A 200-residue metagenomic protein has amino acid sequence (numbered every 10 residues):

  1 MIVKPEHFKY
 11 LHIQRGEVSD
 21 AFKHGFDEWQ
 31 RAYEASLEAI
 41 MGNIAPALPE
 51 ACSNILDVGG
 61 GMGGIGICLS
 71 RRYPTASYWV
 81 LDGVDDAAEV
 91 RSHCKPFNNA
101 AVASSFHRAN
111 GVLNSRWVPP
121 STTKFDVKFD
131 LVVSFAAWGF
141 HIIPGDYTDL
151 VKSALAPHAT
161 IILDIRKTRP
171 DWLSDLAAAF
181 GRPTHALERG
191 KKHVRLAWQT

Functional and structural regions predicted by a protein language model:
P5-L48: Class I SAM-dependent methyltransferase Rossmann-like catalytic core, especially the SAM/SAH-binding loop
C52-G61: Conserved class I S-adenosyl-L-methionine
M62-P74: Conserved SAM-binding loop of SAM-dependent methyltransferases across substrates and taxa, primarily the Class I
H93-T123: S-adenosyl-L-methionine
P120-V132: A short acidic, Gly/Pro-enriched loop at the edge of an enzyme's catalytic core that lines a small-molecule cofactor
L131-I143: A short SAM/SAH-binding and catalytic strip from SAM-dependent methyltransferases
G145-P157: A short glycine-rich, Lys/Arg-flanked "PGG" loop and its adjoining helix->strand segment in the class I
H158-R166: Conserved beta-strand signature within the Rossmann-like core of class I S-adenosyl-L-methionine
